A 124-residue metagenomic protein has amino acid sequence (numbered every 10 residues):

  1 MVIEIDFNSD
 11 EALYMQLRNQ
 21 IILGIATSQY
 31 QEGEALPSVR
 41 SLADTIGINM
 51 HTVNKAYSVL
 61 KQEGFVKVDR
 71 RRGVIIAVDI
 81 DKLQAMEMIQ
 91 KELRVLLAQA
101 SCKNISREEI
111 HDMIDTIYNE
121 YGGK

Functional and structural regions predicted by a protein language model:
M1-A35, S41, E87-M88, L97-G123: Extreme N-terminal segment that seeds HTH/winged-HTH DNA-binding domains in transcriptional regulators
Q16, T52, E92: Charged catalytic carboxylate motif
Q29, K67-D69: Short glycine- and Lys/Arg-enriched binding-loop motifs that mark or flank ligand-binding interfaces
L36-K67: N-terminal helix-turn-helix
S38, R72-V78: Minor-groove-contacting beta-hairpin "wing" of winged helix-turn-helix DNA-binding domains
A77-M86: A surface-exposed regulatory interaction patch that couples sensing to output across bacterial transport/metabolic
